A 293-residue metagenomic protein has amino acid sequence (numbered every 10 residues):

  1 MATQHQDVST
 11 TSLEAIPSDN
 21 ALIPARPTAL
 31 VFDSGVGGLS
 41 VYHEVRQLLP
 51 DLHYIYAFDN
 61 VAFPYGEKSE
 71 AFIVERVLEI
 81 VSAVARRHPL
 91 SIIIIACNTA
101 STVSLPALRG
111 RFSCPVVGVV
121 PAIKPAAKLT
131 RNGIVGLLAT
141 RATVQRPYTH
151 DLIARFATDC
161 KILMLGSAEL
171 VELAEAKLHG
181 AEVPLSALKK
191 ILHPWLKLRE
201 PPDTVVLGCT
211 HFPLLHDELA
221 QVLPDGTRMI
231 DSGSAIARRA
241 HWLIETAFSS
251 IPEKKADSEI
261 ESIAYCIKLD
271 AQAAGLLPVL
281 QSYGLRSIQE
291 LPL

Functional and structural regions predicted by a protein language model:
A2-L293: Non-catalytic structural scaffold of enzyme domains
